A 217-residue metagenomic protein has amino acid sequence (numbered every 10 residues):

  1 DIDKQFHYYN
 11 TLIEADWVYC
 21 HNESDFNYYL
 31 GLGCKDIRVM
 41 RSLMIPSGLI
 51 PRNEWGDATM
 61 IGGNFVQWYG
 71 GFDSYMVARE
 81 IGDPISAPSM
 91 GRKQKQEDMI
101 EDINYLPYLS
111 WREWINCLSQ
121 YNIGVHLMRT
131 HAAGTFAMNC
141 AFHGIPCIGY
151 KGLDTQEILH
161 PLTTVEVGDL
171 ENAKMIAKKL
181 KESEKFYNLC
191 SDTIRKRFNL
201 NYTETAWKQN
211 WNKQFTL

Functional and structural regions predicted by a protein language model:
D1-V18: Membrane-proximal helix-turn-helix segments that form the acceptor-binding/catalytic region of lipid-linked
E14-L30, C34-L49: Donor nucleotide-sugar binding/catalytic pocket of nucleotide-sugar-dependent glycosyltransferases
I45-W111: Conserved catalytic-core segment of nucleotide-activated headgroup transferases in glycan assembly
I103-L118, H131-A133: Conserved active-site histidine-acidic residue motif and adjacent donor-binding/catalytic loop of glycosyltransferases
I115, A137-F142, Q156: Short alpha-helical segment that forms part of, or immediately flanks, the ligand-binding pocket in carbohydrate-active
S119-A132, I145: Acidic donor-binding loop of glycosyltransferase active sites
P161-E171, K178-E184: Conserved acidic donor-binding segment of nucleotide-sugar-dependent glycosyltransferases
K181-T216: A charged, aromatic-enriched C-terminal amphipathic alpha-helix characteristic of glycosyltransferases across folds
